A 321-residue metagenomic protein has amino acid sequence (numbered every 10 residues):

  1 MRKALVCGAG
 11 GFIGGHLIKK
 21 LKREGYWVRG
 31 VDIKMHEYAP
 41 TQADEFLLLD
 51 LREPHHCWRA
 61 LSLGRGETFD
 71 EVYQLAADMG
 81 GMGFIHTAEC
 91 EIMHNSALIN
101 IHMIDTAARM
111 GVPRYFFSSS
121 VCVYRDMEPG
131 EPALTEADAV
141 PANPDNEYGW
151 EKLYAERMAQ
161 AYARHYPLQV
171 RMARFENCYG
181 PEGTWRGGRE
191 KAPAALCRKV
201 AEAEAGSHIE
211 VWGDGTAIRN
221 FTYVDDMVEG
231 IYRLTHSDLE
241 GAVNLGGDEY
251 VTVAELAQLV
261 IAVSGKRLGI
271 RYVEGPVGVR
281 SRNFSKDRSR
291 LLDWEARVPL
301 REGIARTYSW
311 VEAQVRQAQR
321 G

Functional and structural regions predicted by a protein language model:
A4-E24: N-terminal Rossmann NAD(P)H-binding glycine-rich loop of SDR-like oxidoreductase domains
K20, L49, E202-G321: C-terminal substrate-binding subdomain of Rossmann-fold SDR/epimerase-dehydratase oxidoreductases
Q42-P54: Rossmann-fold cofactor-recognition segment
L51-S96, T106-R109, M127: NAD(P)H-binding glycine-rich loop region in Rossmannoid oxidoreductase-like domains and their noncatalytic homologs
S96, Y148, K152: Active-site YXXXK catalytic motif of short-chain dehydrogenase/reductase
I101-N146: Conserved Rossmann-fold NAD(P)-dependent oxidoreductase catalytic core, especially the SDR/UDP-sugar
S119-S120, E156-T184, A205, E210: Conserved beta-loop-beta element that borders a ligand/cofactor-binding pocket
V123-R125, E147, R171-A192, I218: Flexible, glycine-rich beta-alpha linker
